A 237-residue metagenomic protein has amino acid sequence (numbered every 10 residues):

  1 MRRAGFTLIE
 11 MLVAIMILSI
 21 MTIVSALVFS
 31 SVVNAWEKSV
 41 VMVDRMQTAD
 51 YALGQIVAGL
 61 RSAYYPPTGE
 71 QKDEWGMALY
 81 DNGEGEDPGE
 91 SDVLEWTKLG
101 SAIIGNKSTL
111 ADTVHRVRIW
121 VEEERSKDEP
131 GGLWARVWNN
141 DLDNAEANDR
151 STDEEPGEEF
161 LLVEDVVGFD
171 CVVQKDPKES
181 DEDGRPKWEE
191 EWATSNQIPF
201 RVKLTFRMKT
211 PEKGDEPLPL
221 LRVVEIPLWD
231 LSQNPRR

Functional and structural regions predicted by a protein language model:
R2, M46, D50, P156 (+1 more regions): Short, solvent-exposed loop/helix junctions and linker helices that flank or host conserved functional motifs
R2-F29: N-terminal single-pass transmembrane signal-anchor helix
G5-L8, L12, A35-W36, L99 (+2 more regions): General secondary-structure edge motif
A26-T152: Extracytoplasmic beta-strand-rich oligomerization domains located immediately C-terminal to a leader/signal peptide
G89-S91, G157, P199: Sequence-level motif detector for i,i+2 pairs with an aromatic at +2
F160-R237: Short linear sequence signals and composition-biased patches located at protein termini or domain-edge surfaces
